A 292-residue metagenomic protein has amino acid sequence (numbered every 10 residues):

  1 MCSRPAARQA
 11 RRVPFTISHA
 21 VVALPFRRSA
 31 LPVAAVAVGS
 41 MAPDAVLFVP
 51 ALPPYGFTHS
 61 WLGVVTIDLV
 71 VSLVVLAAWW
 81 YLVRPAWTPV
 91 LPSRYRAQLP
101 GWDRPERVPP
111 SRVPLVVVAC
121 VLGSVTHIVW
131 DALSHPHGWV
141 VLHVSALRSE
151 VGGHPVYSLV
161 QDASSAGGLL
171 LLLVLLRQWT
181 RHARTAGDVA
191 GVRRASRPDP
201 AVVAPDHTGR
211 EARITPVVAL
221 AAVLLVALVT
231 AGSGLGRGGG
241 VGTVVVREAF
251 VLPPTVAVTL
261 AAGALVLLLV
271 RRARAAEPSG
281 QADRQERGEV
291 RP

Functional and structural regions predicted by a protein language model:
C2-P292: N-terminal membrane-targeting hydrophobic helices
